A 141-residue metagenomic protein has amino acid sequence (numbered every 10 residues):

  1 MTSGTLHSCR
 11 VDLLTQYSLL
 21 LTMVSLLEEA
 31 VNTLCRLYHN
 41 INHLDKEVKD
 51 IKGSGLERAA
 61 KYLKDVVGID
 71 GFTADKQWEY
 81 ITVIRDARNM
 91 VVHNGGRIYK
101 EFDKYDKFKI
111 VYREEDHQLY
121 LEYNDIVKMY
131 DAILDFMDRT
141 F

Functional and structural regions predicted by a protein language model:
M1-Q16: Charged alpha-helical initiation segments
T5-C9, D70, E115: A short, mixed-charge helix-start or loop-turn motif at secondary-structure junctions
L13-V24, K49, G53, A74-I81 (+2 more regions): Amphipathic, non-membrane alpha-helical segments in soluble helical-bundle scaffolds
L21, E29-R113: Flexible secondary-structure boundary motifs
T22, L26, V83-D86, M90 (+3 more regions): Charged, amphipathic alpha-helical oligomerization/scaffolding segments
K104-F141: Amphipathic, Lys/Arg-enriched alpha-helical patches that create a basic surface for binding polyanionic ligands
